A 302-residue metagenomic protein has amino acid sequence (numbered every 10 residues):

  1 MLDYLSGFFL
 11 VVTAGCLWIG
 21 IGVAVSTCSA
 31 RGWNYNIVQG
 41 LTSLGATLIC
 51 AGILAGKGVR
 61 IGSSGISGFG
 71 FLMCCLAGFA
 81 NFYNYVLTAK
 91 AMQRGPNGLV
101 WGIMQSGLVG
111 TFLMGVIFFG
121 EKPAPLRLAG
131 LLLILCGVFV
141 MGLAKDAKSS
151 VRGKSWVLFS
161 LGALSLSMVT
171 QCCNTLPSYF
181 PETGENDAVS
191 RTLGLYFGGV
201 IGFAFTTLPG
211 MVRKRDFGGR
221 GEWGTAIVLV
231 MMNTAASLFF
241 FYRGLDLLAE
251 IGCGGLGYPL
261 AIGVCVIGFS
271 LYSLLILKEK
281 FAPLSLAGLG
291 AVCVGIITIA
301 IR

Functional and structural regions predicted by a protein language model:
M1-G95, K145-A163, F180-A188, F197-E250 (+2 more regions): Membrane-interface interhelical linkers
M1-T13, V109-L176, P283-R302: Juxtamembrane helix-loop boundary signature in multi-pass membrane transporters
V11, C74, G102, T192 (+1 more regions): Short hydrophobic/aromatic, small-residue-rich stretches within specific transmembrane helices of secondary active
I19, G78-V86, L108-L113, L135 (+9 more regions): Hydrophobic/small/kink-forming positions within alpha-helical transmembrane segments of polytopic membrane proteins
I37, L99, K122-P125, S190 (+2 more regions): Residue-level recognition of membrane-helix boundary sites in multi-pass small-molecule transporters
A51-A55, V116-I117, F139, A204-L208 (+3 more regions): Membrane-embedded alpha-helical segments of multi-pass transporters/permeases
N81, M92-I117, R127-L135, F197-I201 (+1 more regions): Specific alpha-helical transmembrane segments that line the substrate/conduction pathway and gating interfaces
A236-R302: C-terminal appended segment following the main domain
